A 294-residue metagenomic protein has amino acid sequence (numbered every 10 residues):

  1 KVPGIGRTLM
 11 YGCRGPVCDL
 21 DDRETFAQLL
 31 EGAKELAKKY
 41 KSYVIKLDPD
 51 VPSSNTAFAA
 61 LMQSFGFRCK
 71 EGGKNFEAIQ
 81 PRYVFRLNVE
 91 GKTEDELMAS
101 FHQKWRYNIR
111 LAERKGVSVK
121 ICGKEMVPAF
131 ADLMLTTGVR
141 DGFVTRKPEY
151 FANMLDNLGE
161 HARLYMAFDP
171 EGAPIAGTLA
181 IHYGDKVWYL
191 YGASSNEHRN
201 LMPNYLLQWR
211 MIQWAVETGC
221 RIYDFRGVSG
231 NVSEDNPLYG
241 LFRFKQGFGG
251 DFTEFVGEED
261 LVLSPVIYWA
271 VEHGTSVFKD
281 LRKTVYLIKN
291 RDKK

Functional and structural regions predicted by a protein language model:
K1-G6, P49-A57, M62-N200: A conserved beta-strand-loop-helix scaffold within acyl/acetyltransferase catalytic domains
P3-L20: N-terminal cap/recognition module
Y11, Q28-L36, A152-D156, H161-W269: Aromatic (often tryptophan-rich) hydrophobic motifs at membrane interfaces
V17-D19, V51-P52, S229-V232: Short histidine/acidic/glycine/proline-rich micro-motifs that form metal- and phosphate-coordinating active-site loops
D19-F26, M98, V144, L201 (+2 more regions): Flexible, glycine- and charge-enriched loops at secondary-structure boundaries
L20-K70: A gly/proline- and charged-residue-enriched helix-loop-helix capping module
Y43-D48, K120-C122, I222-D224, E254: A structural signal for short, well-ordered beta-strand segments and their strand-loop junctions that often border
Q63-K92, I222-K294: Active-site/acyl-donor-binding loops of N-acyltransferases
